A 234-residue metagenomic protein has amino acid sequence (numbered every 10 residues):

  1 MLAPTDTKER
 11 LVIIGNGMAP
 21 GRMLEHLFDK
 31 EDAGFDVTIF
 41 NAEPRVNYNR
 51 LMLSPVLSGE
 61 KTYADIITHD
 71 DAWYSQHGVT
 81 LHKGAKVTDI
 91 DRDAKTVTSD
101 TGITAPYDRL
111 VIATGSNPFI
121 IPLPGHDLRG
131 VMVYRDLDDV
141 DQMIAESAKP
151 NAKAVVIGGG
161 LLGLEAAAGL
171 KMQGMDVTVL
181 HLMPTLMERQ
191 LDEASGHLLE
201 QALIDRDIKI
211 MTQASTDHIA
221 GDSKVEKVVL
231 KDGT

Functional and structural regions predicted by a protein language model:
M1-V12, T68-I157, Q213, V228-T234: FAD-binding core/adjacent interface of flavoenzyme oxidoreductases
L2-T80, A167-A194: Beta1-alpha1 glycine-rich phosphate/pyrophosphate-binding loop at the start of Rossmann-like nucleotide-binding domains
P20, R50, I67, I120 (+3 more regions): A general structural signal for well-ordered alpha-helical segments in protein cores
D36, S75, L81-T98, A105 (+1 more regions): A Rossmann-like FAD-binding core segment of flavoenzymes
R45-V46, N117-I120, K224: Active-site/binding-pocket entry motifs
Q142-L191, V225: Rossmann-like NAD(P)H-binding beta-loop-alpha module
